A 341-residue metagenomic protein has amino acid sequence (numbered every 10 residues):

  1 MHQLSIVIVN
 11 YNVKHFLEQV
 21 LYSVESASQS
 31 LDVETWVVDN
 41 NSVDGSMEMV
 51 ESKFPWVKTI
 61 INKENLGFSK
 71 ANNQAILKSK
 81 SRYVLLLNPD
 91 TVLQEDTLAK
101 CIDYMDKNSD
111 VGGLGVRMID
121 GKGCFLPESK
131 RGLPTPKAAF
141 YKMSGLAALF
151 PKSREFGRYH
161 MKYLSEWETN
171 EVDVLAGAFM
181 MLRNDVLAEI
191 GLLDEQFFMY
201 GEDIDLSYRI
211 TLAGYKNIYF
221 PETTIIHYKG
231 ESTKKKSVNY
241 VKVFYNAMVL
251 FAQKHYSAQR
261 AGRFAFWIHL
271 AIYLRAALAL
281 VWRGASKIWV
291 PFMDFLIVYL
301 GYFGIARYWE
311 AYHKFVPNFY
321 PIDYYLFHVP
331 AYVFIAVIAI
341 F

Functional and structural regions predicted by a protein language model:
V13-S28: Short, well-formed alpha-helical segments that are part of the catalytic scaffolds of diverse glycosyltransferases
S23, D39-E48, E64: A conserved acidic beta->alpha catalytic loop
N40, Q259-F264, L274-F341: Signature of alpha-helical transmembrane segments in polytopic membrane proteins
I61-S79, K100: Glycine-rich, basic loop-to-helix element that forms the pyrophosphate-binding segment of sugar-nucleotide handling
V84: Short aromatic/hydrophobic "clamp" motif used to bind/position activated sugar donors
V92-E128: Conserved donor NDP-sugar-binding/catalytic core segment of glycosyltransferases
L133-V172: Short, flexible, basic/aromatic active-site loop/helix in glycosyltransferases
Y208-G284: Active-site-adjacent helix/loop segment of glycosyltransferases that harbors family-specific signature motifs
